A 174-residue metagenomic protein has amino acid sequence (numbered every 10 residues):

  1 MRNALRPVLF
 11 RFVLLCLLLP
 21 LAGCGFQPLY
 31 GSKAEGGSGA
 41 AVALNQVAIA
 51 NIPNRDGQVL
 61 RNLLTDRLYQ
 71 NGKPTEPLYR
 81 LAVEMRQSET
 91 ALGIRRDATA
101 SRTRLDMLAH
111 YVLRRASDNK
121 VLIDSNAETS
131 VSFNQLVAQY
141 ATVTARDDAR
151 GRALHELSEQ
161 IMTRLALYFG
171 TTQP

Functional and structural regions predicted by a protein language model:
M1-V13: Bacterial N-terminal signal peptides that target proteins for export
L19-G23: C-terminal motif of bacterial Sec signal peptides marking the signal peptidase cleavage site
G25-P28: Bacterial signal peptide processing site
K33-R55: Post-signal peptide N-terminal segment of mature Sec-exported envelope proteins
R67-G72, R115-S117, Q160-F169: Sec/Tat-exported extracytoplasmic proteins
N71-N126, V131-D148: Surface-exposed short loop/turn segments
T144-P174: C-terminal/domain-edge helix-coil "capping" segments
